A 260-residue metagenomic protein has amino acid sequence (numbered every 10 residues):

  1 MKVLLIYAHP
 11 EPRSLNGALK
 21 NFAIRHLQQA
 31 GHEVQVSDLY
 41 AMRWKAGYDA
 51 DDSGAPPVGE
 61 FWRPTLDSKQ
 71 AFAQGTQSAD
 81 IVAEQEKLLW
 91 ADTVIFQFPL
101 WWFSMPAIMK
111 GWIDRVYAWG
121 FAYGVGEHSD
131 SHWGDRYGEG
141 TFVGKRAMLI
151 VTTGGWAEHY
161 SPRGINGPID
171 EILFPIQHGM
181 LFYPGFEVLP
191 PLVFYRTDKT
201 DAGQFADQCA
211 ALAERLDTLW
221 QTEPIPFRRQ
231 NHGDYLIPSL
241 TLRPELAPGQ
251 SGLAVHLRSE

Functional and structural regions predicted by a protein language model:
M1-V125, A211-E260: N-terminal beta1-alpha1-beta2 submodule of the flavodoxin-like/Rossmannoid cofactor-binding fold
L19, I172-L173, Q208: Hydrophobic alpha-helical membrane-association signature
A46-D51, Y160-P162, G203-F205: Short aromatic-enriched loop/helix-cap "lid" or pocket-rim segments at secondary-structure transitions that line
W101-F103, G154-A157, T197: Short, catalytically relevant binding-site loops at active-site mouths
G124-F182: Short, glycine-/small-residue-rich phosphate/pyrophosphate-handling segment
P191-L192: Beta-strand-loop-alpha "switch" segments that mediate conformational coupling across diverse proteins
